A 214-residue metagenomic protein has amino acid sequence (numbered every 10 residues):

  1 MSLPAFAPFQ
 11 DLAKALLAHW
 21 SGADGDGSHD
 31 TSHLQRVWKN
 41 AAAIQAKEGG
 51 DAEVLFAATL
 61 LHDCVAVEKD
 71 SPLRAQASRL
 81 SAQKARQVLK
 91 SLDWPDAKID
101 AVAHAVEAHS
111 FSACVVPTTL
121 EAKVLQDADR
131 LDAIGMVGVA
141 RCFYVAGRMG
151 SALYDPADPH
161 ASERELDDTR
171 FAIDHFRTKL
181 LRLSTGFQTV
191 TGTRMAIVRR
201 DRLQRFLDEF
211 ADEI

Functional and structural regions predicted by a protein language model:
S2-A5, G22-G49, L61, C114-I214: Divalent metal-dependent phosphate-bond-processing catalytic cores, especially two-metal-ion Mg2+/Mn2+ enzymes that act
S2-H19: Short alpha-helical hairpin
P8-D11, H29, E53-F56: N-terminal glycine-rich anion-binding loops that anchor highly charged ligand groups
D24-D26, D70-L73: A short glycine/serine-rich beta->alpha loop
V37, Q76-S91: An active-site-proximal "capping" alpha-helix that borders the catalytic cofactor pocket
A52-S71, A77, S81, A101-F111: His-Asp-centered metal-binding catalytic motifs of divalent-metal-dependent phosphohydrolases/nucleases
A85-K123: Hydrophobic, well-structured mid-protein blocks that either form specific transmembrane helices
